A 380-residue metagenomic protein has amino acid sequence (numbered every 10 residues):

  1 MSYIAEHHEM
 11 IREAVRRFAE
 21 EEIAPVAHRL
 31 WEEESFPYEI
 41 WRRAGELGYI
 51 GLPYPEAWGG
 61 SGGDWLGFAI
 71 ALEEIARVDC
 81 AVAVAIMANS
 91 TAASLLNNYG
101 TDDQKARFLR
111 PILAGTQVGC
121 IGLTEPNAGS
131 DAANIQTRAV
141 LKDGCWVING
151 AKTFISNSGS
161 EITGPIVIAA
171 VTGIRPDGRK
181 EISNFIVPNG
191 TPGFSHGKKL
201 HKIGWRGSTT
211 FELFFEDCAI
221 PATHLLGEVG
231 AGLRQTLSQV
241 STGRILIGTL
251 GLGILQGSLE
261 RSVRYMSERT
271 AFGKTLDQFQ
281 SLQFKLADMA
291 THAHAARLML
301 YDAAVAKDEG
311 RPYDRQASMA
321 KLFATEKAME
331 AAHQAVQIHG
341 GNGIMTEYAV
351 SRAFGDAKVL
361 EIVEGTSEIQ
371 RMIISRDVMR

Functional and structural regions predicted by a protein language model:
M1-V78, V82-A83, Y99-Q104, P111-T116 (+5 more regions): Alpha-helical interface subdomain recognition
G48, L72-A76, A169-V171, V187-P192 (+1 more regions): Short Ser/Thr-interspersed hydrophobic loop/turn segments at strand-loop and sheet-helix junctions that line or gate
A85, I112, N127-S130, S156-E161 (+2 more regions): Short Gly/Pro-enriched turn/cap motifs at secondary-structure boundaries
S90-Y99: Helix-loop "lid/cap" segments that line or gate small-molecule binding pockets
G115-L123, I168-A169: A short, Trp-centered hydrophobic/proline-enriched beta-strand micro-motif
N134, G190-A219: Flexible, small-/acidic-enriched active-site or ligand-binding loops
Q136-R138: Short, surface-exposed charged micro-motifs
G144, N149-S195: A short core secondary-structure module
